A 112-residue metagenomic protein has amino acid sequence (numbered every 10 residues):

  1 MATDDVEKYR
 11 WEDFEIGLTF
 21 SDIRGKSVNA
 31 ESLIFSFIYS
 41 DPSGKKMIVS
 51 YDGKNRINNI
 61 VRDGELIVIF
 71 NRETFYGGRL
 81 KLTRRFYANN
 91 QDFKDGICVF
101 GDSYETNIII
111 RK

Functional and structural regions predicted by a protein language model:
M1-K112: Contiguous segments within soluble domain cores/interaction surfaces
